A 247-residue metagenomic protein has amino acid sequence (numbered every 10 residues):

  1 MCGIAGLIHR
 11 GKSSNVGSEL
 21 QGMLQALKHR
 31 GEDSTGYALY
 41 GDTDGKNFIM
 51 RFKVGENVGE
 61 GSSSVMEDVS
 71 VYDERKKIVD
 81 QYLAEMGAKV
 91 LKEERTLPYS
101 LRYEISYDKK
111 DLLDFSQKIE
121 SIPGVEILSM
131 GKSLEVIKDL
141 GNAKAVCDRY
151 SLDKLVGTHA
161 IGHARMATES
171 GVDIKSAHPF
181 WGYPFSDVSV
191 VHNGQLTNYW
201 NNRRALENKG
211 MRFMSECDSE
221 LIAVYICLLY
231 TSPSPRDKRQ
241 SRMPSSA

Functional and structural regions predicted by a protein language model:
M1-E67, V71, T96-V136: Extreme N-terminus nucleophile/cap motif
C2, G31, S186-N202: Conserved beta-strand-loop-short alpha-helix elements that form and flank the Mn2+/Mg2+-coordinating active site
M23, L134-S189, S232: Conserved mixed alpha/beta core segments that line enzyme active sites in large multi-domain catalysts
G61, V65-A88: Short amphipathic alpha-helix segments
R212-C217: Conserved glycine-bearing catalytic or ligand-binding loops at nucleotide- and phosphate-handling centers of large
I222: Acidic-aromatic/histidine active-site loop/patch
Y230-D237: Conserved small/polar residues in nucleotide/adenosyl-binding loops
S241-A247: Hydrophobic alpha-helical segments, chiefly the membrane-spanning helices and signal/signal-anchor peptides
